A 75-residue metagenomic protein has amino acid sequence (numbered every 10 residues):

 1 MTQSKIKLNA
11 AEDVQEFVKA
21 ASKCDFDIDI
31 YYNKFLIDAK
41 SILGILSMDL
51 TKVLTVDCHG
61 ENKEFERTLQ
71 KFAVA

Functional and structural regions predicted by a protein language model:
M1-L8: Short glycine-/aliphatic-rich beta-strand segments at the starts of folded cytosolic domains
S4, F26-I28, L54: Conserved beta-strand core positions
A11-D27, F35-L50, R67: Amphipathic alpha-helical interaction surfaces in cytosolic regulatory modules
D29-N33, V74-A75: Conserved short beta-strand edge segments in small beta-sheet-based binding/regulatory domains
N33-K34, E61: Short, ordered loop/turn segments at secondary-structure junctions
S47-A75: C-terminal structural segments of small proteins and small subunits
